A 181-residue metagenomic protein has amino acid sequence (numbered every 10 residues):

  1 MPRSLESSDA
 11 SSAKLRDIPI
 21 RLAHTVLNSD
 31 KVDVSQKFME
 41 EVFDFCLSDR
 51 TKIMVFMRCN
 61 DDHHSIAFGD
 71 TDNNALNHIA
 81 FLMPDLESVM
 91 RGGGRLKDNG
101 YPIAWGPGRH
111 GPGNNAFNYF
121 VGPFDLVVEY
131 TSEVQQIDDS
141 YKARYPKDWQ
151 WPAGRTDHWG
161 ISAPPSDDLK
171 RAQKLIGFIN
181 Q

Functional and structural regions predicted by a protein language model:
M1-A10, K14-S29, D33, Y141 (+1 more regions): Hydrophobic, ordered structural segments
M1-E6, A13, H64-A67, G94 (+1 more regions): Intrinsic, low-complexity N-terminal interaction/targeting segments
R16, G69-D70: Short helix-capping and inter-helix turn/linker motifs at the boundaries of alpha-helical repeat units
L22, F45, M57, L76-H78 (+3 more regions): Short, structured motif recognition centered on aromatic/hydrophobic residues
H24, H64-I66, H78, R109-P112: Histidine-centered active-site/metal-ligand motif
L27-D33, F81-Q181: Vicinal oxygen chelate
L27-H64, G69: Core segments of cupin and vicinal oxygen chelate
N73: Long C-terminal interaction/binding lobes of large macromolecular proteins
